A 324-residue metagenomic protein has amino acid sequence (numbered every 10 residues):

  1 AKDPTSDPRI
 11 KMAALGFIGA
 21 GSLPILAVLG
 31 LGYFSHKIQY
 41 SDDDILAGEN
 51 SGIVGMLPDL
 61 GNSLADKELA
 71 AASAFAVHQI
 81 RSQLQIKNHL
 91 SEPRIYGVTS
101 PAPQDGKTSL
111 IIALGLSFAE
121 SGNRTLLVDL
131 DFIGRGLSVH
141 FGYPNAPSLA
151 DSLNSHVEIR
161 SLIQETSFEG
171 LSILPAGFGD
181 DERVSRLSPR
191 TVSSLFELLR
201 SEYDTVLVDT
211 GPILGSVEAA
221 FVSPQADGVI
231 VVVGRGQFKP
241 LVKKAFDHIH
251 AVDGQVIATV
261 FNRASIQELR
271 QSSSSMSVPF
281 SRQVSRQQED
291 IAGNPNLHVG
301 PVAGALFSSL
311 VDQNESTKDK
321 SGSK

Functional and structural regions predicted by a protein language model:
A1-S6: Polar/charged helix-initiation
D7, K11-R124, L130-A150, H156 (+5 more regions): Short boundary/hinge segments that flank catalytic cores
E158-F178, L198: Switch I (G2) and immediately adjacent beta-strands of P-loop GTPase domains
L174-S185, V192-E218: Switch II (G3) loop of P-loop NTPases
G215-G236: Inter-motif core of Ras-like GTPase G domains
